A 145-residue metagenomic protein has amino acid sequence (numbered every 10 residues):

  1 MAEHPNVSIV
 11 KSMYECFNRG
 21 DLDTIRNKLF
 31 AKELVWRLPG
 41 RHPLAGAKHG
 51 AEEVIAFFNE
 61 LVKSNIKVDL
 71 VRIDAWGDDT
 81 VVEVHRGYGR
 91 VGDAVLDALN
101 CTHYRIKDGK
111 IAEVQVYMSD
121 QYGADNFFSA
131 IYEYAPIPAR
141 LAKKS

Functional and structural regions predicted by a protein language model:
M1-S145: C-terminal and inter-domain tail/linker signature
